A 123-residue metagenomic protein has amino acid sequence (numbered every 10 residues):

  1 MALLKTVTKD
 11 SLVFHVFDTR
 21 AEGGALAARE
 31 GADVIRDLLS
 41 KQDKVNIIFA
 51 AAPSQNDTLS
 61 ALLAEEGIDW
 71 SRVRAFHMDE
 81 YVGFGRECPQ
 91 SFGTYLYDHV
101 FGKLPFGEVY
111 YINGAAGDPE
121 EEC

Functional and structural regions predicted by a protein language model:
M1-I47: N-terminal glycine-/serine-/threonine-rich phosphate-binding loop
A2-S11, D69-C123: Ligand-binding beta-strand-loop-alpha-helix segment within the catalytic cores of soluble metabolic enzymes
H15, T19, L59-S60, R74: Boundary/activation segment at the start of structured domains
F17, A50-A52, M78: Acidic/polar N-terminal loop/beta-strand segments that form early-domain functional surfaces
A27, T58-L62, R86-C88: Short, glycine/acidic-enriched capping/hinge loops at junctions between secondary-structure elements
A28-R36, L63, Y97-F101: Generic structural signal for well-ordered alpha-helical scaffold segments
L39-E66: Glycine-rich N-terminal segment of FAD-binding domains in flavoprotein oxidoreductases, spanning the beta-loop-helix
